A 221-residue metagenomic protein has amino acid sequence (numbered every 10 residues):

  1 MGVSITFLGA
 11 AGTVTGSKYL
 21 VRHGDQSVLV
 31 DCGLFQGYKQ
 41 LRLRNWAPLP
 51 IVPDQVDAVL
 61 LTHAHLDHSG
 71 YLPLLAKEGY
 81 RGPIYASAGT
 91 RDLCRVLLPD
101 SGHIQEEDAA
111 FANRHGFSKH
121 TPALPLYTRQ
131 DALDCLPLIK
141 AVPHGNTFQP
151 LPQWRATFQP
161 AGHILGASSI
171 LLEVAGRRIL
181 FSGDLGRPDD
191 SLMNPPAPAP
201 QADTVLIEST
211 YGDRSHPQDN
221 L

Functional and structural regions predicted by a protein language model:
M1-V3, H23-S27, T147-A156, V174-I179: Beta-strand-turn-beta hairpins that frame and shape the catalytic cleft of phosphate-ester-processing enzymes
S4, K18-V30, D203, S209: Catalytic cores of nucleotide-enabled group-transfer and carboxylate-activating enzymes in metabolic and assembly-line
I5, D31, H63-A64, C94 (+4 more regions): Divalent metal-coordination and catalytic microenvironments
A11-G16, H23-G82, A86-D134, L185-A197 (+1 more regions): Pre-active-site segment of Zn-dependent metallo-hydrolases
G16-V21, F148, A167-L172: Short beta-strand scaffold segments in enzyme catalytic cores
L136-G145: Short acidic-hydrophobic, aromatic-tinged amphipathic segments that line or gate anion-handling sites
R155, Q159-S169: A contiguous, basic/glycine-rich beta-loop/short-helix subdomain that forms a polymer-engagement track
L165, S169, G186-L221: Cap/insert and terminal regions of metallo-dependent hydrolase folds
